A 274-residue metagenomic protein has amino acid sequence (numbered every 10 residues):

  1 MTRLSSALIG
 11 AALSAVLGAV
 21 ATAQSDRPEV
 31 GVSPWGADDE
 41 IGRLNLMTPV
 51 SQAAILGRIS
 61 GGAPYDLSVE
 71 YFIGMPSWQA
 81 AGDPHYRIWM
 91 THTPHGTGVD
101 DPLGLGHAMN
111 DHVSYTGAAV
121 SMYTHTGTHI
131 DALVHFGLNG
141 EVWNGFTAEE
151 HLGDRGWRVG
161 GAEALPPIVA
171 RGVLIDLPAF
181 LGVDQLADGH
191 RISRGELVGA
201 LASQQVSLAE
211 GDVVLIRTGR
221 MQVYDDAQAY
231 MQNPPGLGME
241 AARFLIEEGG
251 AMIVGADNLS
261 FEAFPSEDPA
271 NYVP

Functional and structural regions predicted by a protein language model:
M1-I9: Bacterial N-terminal signal peptides that target proteins for export
I9-A19: Bacterial N-terminal signal peptides
Q24-P274: Active-/binding-site microenvironments in catalytic and ligand-binding cores
